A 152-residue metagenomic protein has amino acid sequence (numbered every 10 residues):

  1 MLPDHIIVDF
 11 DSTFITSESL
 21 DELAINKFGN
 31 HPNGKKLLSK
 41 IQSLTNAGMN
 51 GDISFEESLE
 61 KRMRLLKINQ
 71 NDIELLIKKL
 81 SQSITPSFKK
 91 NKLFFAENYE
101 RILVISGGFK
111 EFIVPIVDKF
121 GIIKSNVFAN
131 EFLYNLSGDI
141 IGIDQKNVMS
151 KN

Functional and structural regions predicted by a protein language model:
L2-F132, L136: Alpha-helical substrate-recognition element adjacent to the catalytic core
K78-Q82, K146-N152: Short, flexible loop segments at the rims of nucleotide/cofactor-binding pockets, characterized by
S137-V148: Short, surface-exposed amphipathic charged segments that create phosphate/polyanion-binding patches used for binding
